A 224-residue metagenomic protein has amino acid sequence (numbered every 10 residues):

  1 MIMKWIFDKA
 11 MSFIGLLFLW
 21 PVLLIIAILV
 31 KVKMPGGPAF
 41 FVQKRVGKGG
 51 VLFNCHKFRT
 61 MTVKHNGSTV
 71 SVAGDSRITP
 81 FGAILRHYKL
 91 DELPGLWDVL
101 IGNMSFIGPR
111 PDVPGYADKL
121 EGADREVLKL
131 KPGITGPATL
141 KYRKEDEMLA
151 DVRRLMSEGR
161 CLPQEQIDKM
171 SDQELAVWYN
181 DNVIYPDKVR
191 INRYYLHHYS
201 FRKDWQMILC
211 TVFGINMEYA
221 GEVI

Functional and structural regions predicted by a protein language model:
M1-K64, Y195-I224: A hydrophobic, helix-centered structural microdomain
K9, R77, D187-V189: N-terminal alpha-helical segment
S12, F41, T79-A83, G115 (+1 more regions): Positions in alpha-helical segments
L29-V30, D124-L128, I191-R193: Short, P/G- and charge-enriched loop/turn segments at secondary-structure junctions
F53-A83: Acidic, Ser/Thr-rich low-complexity segments on the non-lumenal side of membrane proteins
T69, K119, A150-R153: Short aromatic-enriched loop/helix-cap "lid" or pocket-rim segments at secondary-structure transitions that line
A73-P137, I208: A short, structured surface patch at a secondary-structure boundary
K131-I224: C-terminal terminal-structure detector
